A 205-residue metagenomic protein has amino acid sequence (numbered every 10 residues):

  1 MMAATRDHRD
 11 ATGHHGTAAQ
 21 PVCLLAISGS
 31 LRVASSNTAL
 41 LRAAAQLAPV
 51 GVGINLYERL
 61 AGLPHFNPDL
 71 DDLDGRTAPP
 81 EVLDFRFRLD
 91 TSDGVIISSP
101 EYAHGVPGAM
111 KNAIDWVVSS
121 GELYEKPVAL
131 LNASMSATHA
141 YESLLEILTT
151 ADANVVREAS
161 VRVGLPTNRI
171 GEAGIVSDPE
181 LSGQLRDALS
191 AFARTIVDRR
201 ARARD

Functional and structural regions predicted by a protein language model:
M1-S99, G105-D115, I175-D205: N-terminal beta1-alpha1-beta2 submodule of the flavodoxin-like/Rossmannoid cofactor-binding fold
T17, G121-L123: Solvent-exposed alpha-helices and their adjacent loops that cap or buttress functional pockets in soluble metabolic
N55-P68, S119-G121, D152-E172: Mobile beta-alpha loop/short-helix "lid" or hinge segments that flank ligand
A103-H104, A137: Glycine-rich nucleotide phosphate-binding loop and flanking beta-alpha elements of Rossmann-like dinucleotide-binding
I114-V117, L145: Short, well-ordered amphipathic alpha-helices
Y124-L165, P179-G183: Short, glycine-/small-residue-rich phosphate/pyrophosphate-handling segment
